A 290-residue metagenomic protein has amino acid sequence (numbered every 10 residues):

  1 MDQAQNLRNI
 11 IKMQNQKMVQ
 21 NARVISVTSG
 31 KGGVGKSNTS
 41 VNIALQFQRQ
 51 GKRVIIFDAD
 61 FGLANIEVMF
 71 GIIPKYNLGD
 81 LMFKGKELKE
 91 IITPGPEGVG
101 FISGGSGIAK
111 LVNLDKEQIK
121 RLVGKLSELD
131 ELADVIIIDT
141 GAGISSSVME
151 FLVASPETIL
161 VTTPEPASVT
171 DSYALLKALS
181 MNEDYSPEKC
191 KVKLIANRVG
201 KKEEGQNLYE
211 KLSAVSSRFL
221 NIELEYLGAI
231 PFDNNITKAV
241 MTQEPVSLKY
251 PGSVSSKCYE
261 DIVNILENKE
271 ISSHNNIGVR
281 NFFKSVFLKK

Functional and structural regions predicted by a protein language model:
M1-K31: Extreme N-terminal, non-catalytic leader segments that precede Walker-type/kinase nucleotide-binding cores
V24-L88: Walker A/P-loop NTP-binding active-site region of P-loop NTPases, recognizing the glycine-rich GxxxxGKT/S
A59-E131, M241: P-loop/Walker-type NTP enzyme "switch/lid" segment
G71-Y76, A178-L179, E210-S213, V246: Short, hinge-like loop/turn segments at secondary-structure boundaries
T140-G228: Conserved catalytic-core segment of NTP-binding enzymes
R218-P245, C258-D261: Beta-strand-loop-alpha "switch" segments that mediate conformational coupling across diverse proteins
P245-K290: NTP-binding/hydrolysis catalytic cores, primarily Walker-type P-loop NTPases
